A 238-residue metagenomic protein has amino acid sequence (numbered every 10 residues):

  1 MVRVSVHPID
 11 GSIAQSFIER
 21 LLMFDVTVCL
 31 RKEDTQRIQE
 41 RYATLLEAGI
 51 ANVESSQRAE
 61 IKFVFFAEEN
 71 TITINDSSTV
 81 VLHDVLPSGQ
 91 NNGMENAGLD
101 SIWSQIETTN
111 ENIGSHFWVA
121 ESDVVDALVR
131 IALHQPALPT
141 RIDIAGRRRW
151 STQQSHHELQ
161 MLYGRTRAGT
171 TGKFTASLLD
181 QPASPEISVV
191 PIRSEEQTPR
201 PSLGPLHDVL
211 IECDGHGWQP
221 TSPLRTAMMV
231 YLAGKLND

Functional and structural regions predicted by a protein language model:
M1-V53: N-terminal Rossmann/SDR dinucleotide-binding element
I9-F17, D34-R37, E68-N70, V85-G93 (+1 more regions): Short acidic, S/G/P-rich loop/turn micro-motifs used as interaction or catalytic elements
F17-L21, I38-L46, E95-S101, S155-L162: Short, aromatic/basic amphipathic alpha-helical patches
V26-C29, S77-T79, P139: Hydrophobic anchor at the start of a short beta-strand that flanks the dinucleotide cofactor-binding loop
E47-I61, E68-T71: Short acidic low-complexity segments
I61-V64, T71-V81, I142: Hydrophobic/aromatic beta-strand patches that form the interior of the parallel beta-sheet core in alpha/beta enzyme
D76-R130, L159: NAD(P)-dependent short-chain dehydrogenase/reductase
I131-P199, G215, P220-D238: Mid/C-terminal beta-alpha module of Rossmann-like enzyme folds, strongest in SDR-family dehydrogenases/epimerases
